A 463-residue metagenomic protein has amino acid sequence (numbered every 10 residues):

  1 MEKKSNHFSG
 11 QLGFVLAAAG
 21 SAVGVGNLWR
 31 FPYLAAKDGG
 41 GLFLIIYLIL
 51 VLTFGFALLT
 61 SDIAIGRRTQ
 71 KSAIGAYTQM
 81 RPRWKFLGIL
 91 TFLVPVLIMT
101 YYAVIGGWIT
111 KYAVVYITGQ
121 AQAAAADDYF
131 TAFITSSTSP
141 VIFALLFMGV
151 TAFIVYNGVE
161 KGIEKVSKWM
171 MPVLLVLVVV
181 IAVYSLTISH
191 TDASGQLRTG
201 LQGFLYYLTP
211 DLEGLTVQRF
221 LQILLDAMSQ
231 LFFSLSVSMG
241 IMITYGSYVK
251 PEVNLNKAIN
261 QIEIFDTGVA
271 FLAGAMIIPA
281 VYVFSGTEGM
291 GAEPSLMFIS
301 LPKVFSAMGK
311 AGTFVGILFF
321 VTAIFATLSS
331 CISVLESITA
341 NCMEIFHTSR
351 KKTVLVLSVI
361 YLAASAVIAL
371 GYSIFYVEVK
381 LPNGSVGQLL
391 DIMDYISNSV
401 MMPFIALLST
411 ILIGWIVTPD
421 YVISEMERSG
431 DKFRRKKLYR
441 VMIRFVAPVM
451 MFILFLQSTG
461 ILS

Functional and structural regions predicted by a protein language model:
M1-E2, G106-T135, G246-E252, K257 (+5 more regions): Helix-loop-helix connectors at the membrane interface of multi-pass transporters/channels
M1-W29, L58-I63, R67, K71-Q79 (+3 more regions): Membrane-interface "cap" regions at the ends of multi-pass membrane proteins
E2-F8, L12, K168-L328, I332 (+1 more regions): Membrane-embedded translocation segments of transport machinery
E2-S5, L34-D38, K71-L90, A103-G162 (+6 more regions): Inter-helical loop and helix-membrane interface segments of multi-pass membrane transporters/permeases
H7, G13-F14, S21, S137-I142 (+5 more regions): Loop-to-transmembrane helix boundary motifs in multi-pass membrane proteins
G10-L48, I241, K257-N260, I264-T267: Transmembrane helix-boundary motif of multi-pass solute transporters/channels
L34-D38, A64, Q79-M80, F86-P95 (+4 more regions): Membrane-water interface regions at transmembrane-helix termini and the short interhelical loops of multi-pass membrane
L87-L90, F346-S358, D394-M451: C-terminal membrane-solvent junction of multi-pass transporters and transport-like membrane proteins
